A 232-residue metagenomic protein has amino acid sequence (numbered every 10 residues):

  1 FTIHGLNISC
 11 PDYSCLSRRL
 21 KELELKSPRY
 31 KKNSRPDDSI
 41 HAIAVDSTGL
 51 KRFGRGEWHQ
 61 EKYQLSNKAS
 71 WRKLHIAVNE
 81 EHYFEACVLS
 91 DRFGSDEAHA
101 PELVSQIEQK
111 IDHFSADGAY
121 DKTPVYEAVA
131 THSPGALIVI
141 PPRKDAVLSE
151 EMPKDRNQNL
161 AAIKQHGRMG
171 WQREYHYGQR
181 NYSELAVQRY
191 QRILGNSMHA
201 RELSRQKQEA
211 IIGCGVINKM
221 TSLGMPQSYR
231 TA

Functional and structural regions predicted by a protein language model:
F1-L6: DNA-recognition alpha helix
I8-G135, P142, Q191, E209-C214 (+1 more regions): Polybasic low-complexity intrinsically disordered regions
C15-L16, T48, L65, S70 (+8 more regions): Short alpha-helical segments used as structural interaction elements across diverse proteins
P28, D112-S115, L137, M198 (+2 more regions): Residue-level signal for secondary-structure boundary elements
K31, Q64, E81, E102 (+5 more regions): Hydrophobic alpha-helical segments, principally membrane-spanning helices and signal/leader peptides
K32, N159-A162, M220: Short, structured secondary-structure boundary patches
T123-Q191: Helix-centered, glycine/charged polyanion-binding patches within enzymatic domains that contact phosphate-containing
M169-A232: Basic, amphipathic alpha-helical segments enriched in Lys/Arg and hydrophobic/aromatic residues
